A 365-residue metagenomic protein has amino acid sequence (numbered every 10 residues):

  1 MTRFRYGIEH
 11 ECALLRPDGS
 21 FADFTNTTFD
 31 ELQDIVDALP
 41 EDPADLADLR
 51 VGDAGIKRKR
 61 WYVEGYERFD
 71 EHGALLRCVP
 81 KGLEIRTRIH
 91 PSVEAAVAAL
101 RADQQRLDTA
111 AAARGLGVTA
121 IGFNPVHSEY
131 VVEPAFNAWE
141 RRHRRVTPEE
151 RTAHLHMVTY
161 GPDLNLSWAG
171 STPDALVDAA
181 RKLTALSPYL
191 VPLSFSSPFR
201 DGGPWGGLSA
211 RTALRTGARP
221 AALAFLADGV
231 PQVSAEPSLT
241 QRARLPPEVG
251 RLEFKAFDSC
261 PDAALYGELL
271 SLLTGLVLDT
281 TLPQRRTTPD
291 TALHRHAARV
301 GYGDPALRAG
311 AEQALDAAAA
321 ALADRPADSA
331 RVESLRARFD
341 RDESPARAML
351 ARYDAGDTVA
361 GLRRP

Functional and structural regions predicted by a protein language model:
M1-A98, T109-A110, R114, L155 (+3 more regions): C-terminal accessory/tail domains of diverse enzymes
I85-I89, L116-V132: Short, glycine/charge-rich beta-strand/loop segments that flank catalytic centers and engage negatively charged groups
A99-Q105: Well-ordered, non-membrane alpha-helical segments in soluble/globular domains
Q104, A111-A113, A120: N-terminal, Lys/Arg-enriched amphipathic/low-complexity engagement segments that precede the first folded domain
F136-T159: Acidic, His- and aromatic-enriched active-site or binding-groove loops in soluble protein domains that engage sugars
L164: An acidic/histidine-cluster motif and surrounding catalytic segment that typifies divalent-metal-assisted enzyme active
S167-A179, V191-S197, A263: Inter-helical turn/loop segments and adjacent helix faces that build the functional surface of alpha-helical bundle
L183-V191: Flexible glycine-rich active-site/ligand-binding loops centered on an Asp-His dyad
